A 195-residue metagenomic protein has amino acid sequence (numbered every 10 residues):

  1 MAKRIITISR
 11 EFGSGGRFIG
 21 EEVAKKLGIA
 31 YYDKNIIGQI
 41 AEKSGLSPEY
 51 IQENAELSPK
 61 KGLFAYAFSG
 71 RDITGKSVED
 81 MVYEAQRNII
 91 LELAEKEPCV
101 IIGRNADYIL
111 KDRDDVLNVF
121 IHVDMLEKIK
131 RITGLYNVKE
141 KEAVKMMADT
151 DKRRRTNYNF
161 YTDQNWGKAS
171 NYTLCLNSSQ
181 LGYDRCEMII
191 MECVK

Functional and structural regions predicted by a protein language model:
M1-I6, A65-G75, Y83-E84, N88-E92 (+4 more regions): Domain-scale detector for complete catalytic domains at protein termini or as standalone homologs
A2-E11, E97: Pre-Walker A (Motif I) flank of P-loop NTPase domains
I8-E21: Glycine-rich phosphate-binding P-loop
A30-A41: Short beta-strand-centered segment that lines the nucleotide-binding/catalytic pocket of NTP-utilizing
A41-P98: ATP-dependent small-molecule kinase phosphotransfer cores that center on conserved nucleotide phosphate-binding segments
P59-Y66, K139-D184: Small-molecule kinase domains that catalyze NTP-dependent phosphoryl transfer to phosphate-bearing small molecules
L93, I109-D112: RNA pseudouridine synthases
D112-G134, E140-A148: Conserved phosphate-donor/acceptor-positioning beta-strand/loop module used by diverse small-molecule
